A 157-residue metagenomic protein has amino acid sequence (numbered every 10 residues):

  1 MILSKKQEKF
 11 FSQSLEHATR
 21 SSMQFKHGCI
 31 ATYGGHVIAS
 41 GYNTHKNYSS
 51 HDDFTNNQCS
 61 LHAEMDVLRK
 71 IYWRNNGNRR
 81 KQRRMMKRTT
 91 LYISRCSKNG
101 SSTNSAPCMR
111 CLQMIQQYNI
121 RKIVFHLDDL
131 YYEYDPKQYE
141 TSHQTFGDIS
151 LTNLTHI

Functional and structural regions predicted by a protein language model:
M1-K26: Short, basic/aromatic recognition patches
S4, A39-I157: Zn2+-dependent cytidine deaminase-like catalytic core
K9-F10, T32, T145: Intrinsic disorder/low-structure terminal segments
K26-G41: Short beta-strand scaffold segments in enzyme catalytic cores
